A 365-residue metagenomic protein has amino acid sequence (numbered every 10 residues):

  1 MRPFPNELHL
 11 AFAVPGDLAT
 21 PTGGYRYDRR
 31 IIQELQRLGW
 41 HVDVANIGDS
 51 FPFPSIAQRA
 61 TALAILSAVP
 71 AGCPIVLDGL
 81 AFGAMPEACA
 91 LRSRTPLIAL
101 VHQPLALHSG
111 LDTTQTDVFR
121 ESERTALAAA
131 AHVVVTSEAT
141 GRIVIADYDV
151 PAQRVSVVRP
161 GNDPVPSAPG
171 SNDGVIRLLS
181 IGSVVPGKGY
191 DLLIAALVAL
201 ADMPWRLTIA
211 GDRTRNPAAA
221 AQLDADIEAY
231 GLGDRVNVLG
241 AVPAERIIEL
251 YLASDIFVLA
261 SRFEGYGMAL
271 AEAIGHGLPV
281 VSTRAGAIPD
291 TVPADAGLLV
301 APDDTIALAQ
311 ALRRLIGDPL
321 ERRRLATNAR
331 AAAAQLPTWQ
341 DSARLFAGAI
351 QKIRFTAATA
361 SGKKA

Functional and structural regions predicted by a protein language model:
T114-V133: Membrane-proximal helix-turn-helix segments that form the acceptor-binding/catalytic region of lipid-linked
A139, G161: Carbohydrate-associated surface elements
G170-K188, I194-V198, T208: Conserved donor-binding/catalytic core segment of Leloir-type glycosyltransferases
R206-D224, G240: Glycosyltransferase donor-sugar binding loop
A241-V242, E249-S254: Short alpha-helical donor nucleotide-sugar binding micro-motif in glycosyltransferases
R262: Aromatic "clamp/platform" in nucleotide-sugar-dependent glycosyltransferases that forms part of the donor/acceptor
L270, P279-S282: Short hydrophobic beta-strand element within catalytic cores of glycosyltransferases and related nucleotide-activated
A294, L298-T305, R314-P319: Conserved acidic donor-binding segment of nucleotide-sugar-dependent glycosyltransferases
